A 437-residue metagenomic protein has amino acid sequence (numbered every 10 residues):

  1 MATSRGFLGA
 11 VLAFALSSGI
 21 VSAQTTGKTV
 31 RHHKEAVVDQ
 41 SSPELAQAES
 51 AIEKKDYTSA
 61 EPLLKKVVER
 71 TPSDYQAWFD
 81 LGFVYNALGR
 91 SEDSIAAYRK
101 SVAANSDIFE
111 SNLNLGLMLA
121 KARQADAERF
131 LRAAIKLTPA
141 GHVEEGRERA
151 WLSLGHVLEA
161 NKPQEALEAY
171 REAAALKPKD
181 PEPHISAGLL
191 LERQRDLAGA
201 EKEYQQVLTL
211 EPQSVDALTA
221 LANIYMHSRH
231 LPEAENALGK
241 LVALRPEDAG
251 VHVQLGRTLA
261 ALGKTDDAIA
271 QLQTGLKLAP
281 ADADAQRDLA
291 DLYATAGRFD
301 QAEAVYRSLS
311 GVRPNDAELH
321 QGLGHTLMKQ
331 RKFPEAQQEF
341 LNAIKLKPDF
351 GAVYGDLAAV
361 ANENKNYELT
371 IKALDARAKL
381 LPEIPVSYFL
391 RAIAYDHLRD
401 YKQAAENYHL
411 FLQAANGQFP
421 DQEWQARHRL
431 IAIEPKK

Functional and structural regions predicted by a protein language model:
Q40-S73, F83, A87, H156-A160 (+3 more regions): Alpha-helical segment of the N-proximal tetratricopeptide repeat
S41, Y75-Q76, F109-E110, G141-V143 (+9 more regions): Helix-start (N-cap) detector for alpha-helical repeat units in TPR-like alpha-solenoids, especially tetratricopeptide
I52, F79, N86, A120 (+12 more regions): Position-specific recognition of the canonical hydrophobic site in helix A of tetratricopeptide repeat
K55, G89, A122-R123, N161-K162 (+7 more regions): Residue-level detector of the short coil/turn that links helix A to helix B within each tetratricopeptide repeat
R70, A104, L137-V143, L176 (+7 more regions): Structural marker of alpha-solenoid helical repeat scaffolds
D80, A87, N114, G146-R149 (+10 more regions): Canonical tetratricopeptide repeat
